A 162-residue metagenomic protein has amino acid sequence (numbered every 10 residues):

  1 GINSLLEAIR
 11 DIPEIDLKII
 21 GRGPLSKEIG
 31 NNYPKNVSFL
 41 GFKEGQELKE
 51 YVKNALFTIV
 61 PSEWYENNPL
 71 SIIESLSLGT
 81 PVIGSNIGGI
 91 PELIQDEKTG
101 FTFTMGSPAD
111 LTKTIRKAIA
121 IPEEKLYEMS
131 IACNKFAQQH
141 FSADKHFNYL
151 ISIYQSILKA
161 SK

Functional and structural regions predicted by a protein language model:
G1-D11, P24-K27: A conserved mid-protein helix/loop that constitutes part of the nucleotide-sugar donor-binding site
K27-Q46: Nucleotide-activated donor-binding/catalytic signature segment of Leloir-type glycosyltransferases, i.e., the conserved
F42-K43, Y51-A55: Short alpha-helical donor nucleotide-sugar binding micro-motif in glycosyltransferases
K53-N67, T80: Acidic donor-binding loop of glycosyltransferase active sites
E63, T80, G84-P91, M105-S107: Short glycine-rich donor-binding/catalytic loop of glycosyltransferases that coordinates the nucleotide-sugar
I72, I87-E97, F101-T102: Short acidic/histidine- and often glycine-rich active-site loop of Leloir-type glycosyltransferases that engages
D96-E97, F101-P108, K117-E123: Conserved acidic donor-binding segment of nucleotide-sugar-dependent glycosyltransferases
E124-H140, H146-I151: A short, well-ordered alpha-helix in the C-terminal region of glycosyltransferases
